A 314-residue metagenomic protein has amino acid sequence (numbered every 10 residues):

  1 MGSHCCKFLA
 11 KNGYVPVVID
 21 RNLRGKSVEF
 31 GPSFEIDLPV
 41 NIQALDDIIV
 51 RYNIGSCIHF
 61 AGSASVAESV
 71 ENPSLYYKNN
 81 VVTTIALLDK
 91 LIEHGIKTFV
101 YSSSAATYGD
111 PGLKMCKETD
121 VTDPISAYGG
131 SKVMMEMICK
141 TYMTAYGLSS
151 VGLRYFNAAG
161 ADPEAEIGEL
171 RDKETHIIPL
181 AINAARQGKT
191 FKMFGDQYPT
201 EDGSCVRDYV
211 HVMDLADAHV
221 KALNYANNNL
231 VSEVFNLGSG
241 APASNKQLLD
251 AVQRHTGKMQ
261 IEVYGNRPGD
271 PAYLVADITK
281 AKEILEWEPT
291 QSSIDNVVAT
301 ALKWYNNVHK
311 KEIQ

Functional and structural regions predicted by a protein language model:
M1-S56, K173: N-terminal Rossmann/SDR dinucleotide-binding element
I42-N79: NAD(P)H-binding glycine-rich loop region in Rossmannoid oxidoreductase-like domains and their noncatalytic homologs
S56, N72-N79, T83, T122 (+2 more regions): Glycine-rich NAD(P)-binding loop of the Rossmann-fold in SDR/ketoreductase-type enzymes
H59, I85-A127, T141-A145, V151: Conserved Rossmann-fold NAD(P)-dependent oxidoreductase catalytic core, especially the SDR/UDP-sugar
A64-A67, A105-K114, T122, F156-D162 (+1 more regions): Active-site segment of SDR-like NAD(P)-dependent oxidoreductases
D110, I125-A159, P179-Q187: Active-site Tyr-X1-5-Lys
P124-S131, L170-I178, D208-V212: The catalytic Tyr-centered alpha-helix of NAD(P)H-dependent dehydrogenases
A185-Q314: C-terminal substrate-binding subdomain of Rossmann-fold SDR/epimerase-dehydratase oxidoreductases
